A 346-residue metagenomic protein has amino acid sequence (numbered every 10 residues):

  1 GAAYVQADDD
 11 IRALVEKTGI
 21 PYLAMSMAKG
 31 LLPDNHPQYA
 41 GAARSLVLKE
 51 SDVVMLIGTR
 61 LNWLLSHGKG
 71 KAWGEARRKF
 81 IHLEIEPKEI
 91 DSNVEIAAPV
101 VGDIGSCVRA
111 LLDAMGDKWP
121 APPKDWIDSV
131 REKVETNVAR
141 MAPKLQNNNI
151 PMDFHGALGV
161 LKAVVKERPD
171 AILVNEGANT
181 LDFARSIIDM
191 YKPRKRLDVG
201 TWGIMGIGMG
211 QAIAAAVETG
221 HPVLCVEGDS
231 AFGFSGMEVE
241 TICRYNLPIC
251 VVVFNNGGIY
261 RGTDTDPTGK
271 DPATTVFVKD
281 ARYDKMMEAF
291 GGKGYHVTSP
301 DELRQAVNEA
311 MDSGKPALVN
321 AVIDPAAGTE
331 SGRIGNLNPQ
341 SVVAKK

Functional and structural regions predicted by a protein language model:
G1, M25-M27, T59, L83-I85 (+4 more regions): Cofactor-binding loop segments of dinucleotide-utilizing enzymes, especially the Rossmann-like FAD- and NAD(P)+-binding
G1-I81, M190-H221, G233-M237, P267-T268 (+1 more regions): Glycine-rich, anion-gripping cofactor-binding loops and their flanking helix/strand elements in enzyme active sites
G1-Y4, Q146-N147, G228-S230: Conserved short loop/turn motifs at secondary-structure junctions
A2-V5, K29, L61-W63, E89 (+3 more regions): Glycine-rich nucleotide phosphate-binding loop and flanking beta-alpha elements of Rossmann-like dinucleotide-binding
I11, V15, K133-G210, A215-E218: Active-site diphosphate/adenylate-binding microenvironment
S45-E50, S92-V101, G105-R109, F183-K346: Thiamine diphosphate
A72-I85, I259, K279-D280: Flexible glycine/proline-rich, aromatic-decorated loop/lid segments
R77-G177, P300-D301, A306-E309, S313-K346: Phosphate/pyrophosphate-binding active-site segments
